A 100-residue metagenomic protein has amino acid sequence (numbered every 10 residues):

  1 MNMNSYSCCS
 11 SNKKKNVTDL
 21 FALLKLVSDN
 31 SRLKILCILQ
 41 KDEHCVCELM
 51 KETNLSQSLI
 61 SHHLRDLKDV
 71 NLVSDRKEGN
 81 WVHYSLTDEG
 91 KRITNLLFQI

Functional and structural regions predicted by a protein language model:
S5-L24: Short, Lys/Arg-enriched N-terminal segment that forms or immediately precedes the first helix of a structured domain
N16-L20, H83-I100: Conserved segment of winged-helix/HTH DNA-binding domains
A22, L33-C37, R92: Pre-recognition alpha-helix immediately N-terminal to the DNA-recognition helix within helix-turn-helix or winged-helix
N30, K41-C45: Short capping segments at the starts of secondary-structure elements
L49-K51: A short acidic, leucine-rich amphipathic alpha-helix
S56-L59: Helix-turn-helix DNA-binding motif, specifically the short coil turn and the N-cap/start of the second
H63: Residues within the DNA-recognition helix of helix-turn-helix
K68-E78, S85: Beta-hairpin "wing" of winged helix-turn-helix
